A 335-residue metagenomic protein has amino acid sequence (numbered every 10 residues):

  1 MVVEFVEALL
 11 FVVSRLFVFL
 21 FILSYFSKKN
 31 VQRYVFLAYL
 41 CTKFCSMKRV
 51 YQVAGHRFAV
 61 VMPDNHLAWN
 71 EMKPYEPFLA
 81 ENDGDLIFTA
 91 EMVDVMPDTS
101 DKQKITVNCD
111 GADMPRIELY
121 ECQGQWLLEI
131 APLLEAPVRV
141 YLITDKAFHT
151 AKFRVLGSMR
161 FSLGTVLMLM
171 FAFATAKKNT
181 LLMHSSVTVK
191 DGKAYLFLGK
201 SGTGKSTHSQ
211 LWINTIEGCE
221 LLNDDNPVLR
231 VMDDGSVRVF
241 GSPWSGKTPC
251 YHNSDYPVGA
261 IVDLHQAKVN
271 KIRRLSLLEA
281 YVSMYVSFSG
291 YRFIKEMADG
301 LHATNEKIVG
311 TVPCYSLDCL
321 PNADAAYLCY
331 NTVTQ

Functional and structural regions predicted by a protein language model:
V2-F26, V35-L40: Hydrophobic alpha-helical signal peptides and transmembrane signal-/tail-anchor segments that drive secretory-pathway
S46-L196, S201, L211-E220, V228-Q335: A noncatalytic interaction/capping subdomain that flanks phosphate/NTP-handling catalytic cores
G204: Conserved glycine(s) of the Walker
H208: Hydrophobic positions on the alpha1 helix immediately C-terminal to the Walker A/P-loop
